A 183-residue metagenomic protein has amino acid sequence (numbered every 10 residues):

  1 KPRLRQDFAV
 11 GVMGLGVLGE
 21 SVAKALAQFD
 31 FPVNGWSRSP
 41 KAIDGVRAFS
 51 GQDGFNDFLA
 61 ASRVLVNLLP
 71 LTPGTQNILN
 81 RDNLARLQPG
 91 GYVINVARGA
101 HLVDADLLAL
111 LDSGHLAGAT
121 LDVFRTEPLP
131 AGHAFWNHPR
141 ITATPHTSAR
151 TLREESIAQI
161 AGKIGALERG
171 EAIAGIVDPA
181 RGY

Functional and structural regions predicted by a protein language model:
K1-S21: Glycine-rich NAD(P)-binding loop of Rossmann-like domains
P2-Q6, A85, F135: Short, flexible hinge/linker loops that cap or flank conserved catalytic cores
V10-G14, V33, L65, L87 (+4 more regions): Generic structural signal for small/hydrophobic residues in well-ordered secondary structure, especially within
V17-E20, A100-H101, T126-E127, R150: Active-site environment of divalent metal-dependent phosphoester hydrolases
A23, A27, L111-D112: Gly/Ala-rich phosphate-binding loop of Rossmann-like dinucleotide-binding domains, activating on the conserved
Q28-G45: NAD(P)-binding Rossmann-fold cofactor-contacting core
P40-A134: Rossmann-like adenosine-cofactor binding region
E127-Y183: C-terminal helix-to-coil terminal segments
